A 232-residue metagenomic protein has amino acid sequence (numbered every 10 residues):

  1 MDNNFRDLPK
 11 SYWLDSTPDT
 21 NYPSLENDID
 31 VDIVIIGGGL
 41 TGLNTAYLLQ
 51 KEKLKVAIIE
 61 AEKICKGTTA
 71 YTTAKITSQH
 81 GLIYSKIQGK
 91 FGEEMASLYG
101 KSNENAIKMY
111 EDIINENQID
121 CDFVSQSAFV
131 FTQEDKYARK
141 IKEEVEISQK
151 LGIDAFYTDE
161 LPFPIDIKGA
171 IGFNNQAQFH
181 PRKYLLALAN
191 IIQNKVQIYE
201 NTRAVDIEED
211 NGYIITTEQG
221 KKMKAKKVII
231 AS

Functional and structural regions predicted by a protein language model:
M1-I33, K51: Extreme N-terminal leader/targeting segments of oxidoreductases
D2-D15, L82-I87, D112-N190: Flavin (FAD/FMN) cofactor-binding and adjacent substrate-gating region of FAD-dependent oxidoreductase domains
D28-I58: N-terminal Rossmann-like FAD-binding beta1-loop-alpha1 element of flavoenzymes
I36, S78, I230-A231: Redox-cofactor binding/interface segments in oxidoreductases and associated redox assembly factors
K51-Y71: Glycine-rich FAD pyrophosphate-binding loop
T72-S102: Glycine-rich active-site loop/strand segments that organize a redox cofactor
E94-D112, E143, A187: A non-catalytic, amphipathic alpha-helix used as a structural packing/dimerization or gating element in enzyme scaffolds
R139, E146-L151, A170-K227, A231: Helical element adjacent to the flavin cofactor pocket in flavoenzyme catalytic cores
